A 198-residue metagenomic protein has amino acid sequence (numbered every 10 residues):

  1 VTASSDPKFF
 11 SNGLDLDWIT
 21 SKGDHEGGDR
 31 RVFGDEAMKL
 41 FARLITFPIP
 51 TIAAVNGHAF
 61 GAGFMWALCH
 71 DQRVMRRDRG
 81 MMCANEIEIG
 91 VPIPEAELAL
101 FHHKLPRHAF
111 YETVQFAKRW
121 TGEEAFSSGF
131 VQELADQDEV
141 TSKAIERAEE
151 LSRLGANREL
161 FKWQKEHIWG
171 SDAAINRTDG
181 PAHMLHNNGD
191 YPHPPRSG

Functional and structural regions predicted by a protein language model:
V1-H25, A42-A53, Q72, R76-G80: A structural preference for short, pocket-lining loop segments at secondary-structure junctions
T2, D15, W66-L68, A125 (+1 more regions): Hydrophobic/aromatic residues within transmembrane alpha-helices of multi-pass small-molecule transporters
P7-S11, F60-G61, I168: Short, active-site-adjacent cap segments at secondary-structure transitions
G13, R31-M38, G61-A62, R119 (+1 more regions): Glycine-rich phosphate-binding loop at the start of an alpha helix
S21-D35: A short acidic, glycine-rich active-site loop that binds or catalyzes chemistry on phosphate/adenosine moieties
L40, L44, A54, F60-T113 (+2 more regions): CoA-thioester-processing core
Q72, E112, F116-K118, E124 (+2 more regions): Well-ordered beta-strand positions
M75-G80, F126-D179: C-terminal long alpha-helix characteristic of the crotonase
